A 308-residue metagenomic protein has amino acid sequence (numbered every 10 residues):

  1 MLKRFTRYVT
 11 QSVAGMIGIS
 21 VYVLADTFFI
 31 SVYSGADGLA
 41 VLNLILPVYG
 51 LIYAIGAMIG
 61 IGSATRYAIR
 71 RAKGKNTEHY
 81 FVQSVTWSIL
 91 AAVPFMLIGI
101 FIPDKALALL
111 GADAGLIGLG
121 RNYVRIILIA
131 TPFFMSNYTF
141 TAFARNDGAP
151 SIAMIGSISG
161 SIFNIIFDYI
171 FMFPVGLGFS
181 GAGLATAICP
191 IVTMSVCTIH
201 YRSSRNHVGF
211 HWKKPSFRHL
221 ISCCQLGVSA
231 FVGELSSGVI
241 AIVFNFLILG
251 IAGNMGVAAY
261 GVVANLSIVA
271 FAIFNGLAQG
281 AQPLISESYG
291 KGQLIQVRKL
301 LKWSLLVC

Functional and structural regions predicted by a protein language model:
M1-V9, T186, C197-S237: Interhelical loop/hinge segments that connect adjacent transmembrane helices in multipass membrane
R4-S63, V228-L249: Signature of the first transmembrane helix
V21-A40, L107-A114, I170-L177, G238-N265 (+2 more regions): Helix-terminus/linker motif at the lipid-water interface of multi-pass membrane proteins
V41-L97, F134-N146, P150-I152, A259-C308: Small-residue-rich hydrophobic transmembrane alpha-helices
L46-Y49, A91, S159-N164, A185-T193 (+1 more regions): Transmembrane alpha-helical core residues of multi-pass small-molecule transporters, especially secondary transporters
P94-R125: Short membrane-interface helical motifs at transmembrane helix boundaries in multi-pass membrane transporters
A114-N137, I268-A270: Alpha-helical transmembrane segments of multi-pass membrane proteins
S151, S161-S195: Membrane-interface helix-loop junctions in multi-pass transport and translocation proteins
